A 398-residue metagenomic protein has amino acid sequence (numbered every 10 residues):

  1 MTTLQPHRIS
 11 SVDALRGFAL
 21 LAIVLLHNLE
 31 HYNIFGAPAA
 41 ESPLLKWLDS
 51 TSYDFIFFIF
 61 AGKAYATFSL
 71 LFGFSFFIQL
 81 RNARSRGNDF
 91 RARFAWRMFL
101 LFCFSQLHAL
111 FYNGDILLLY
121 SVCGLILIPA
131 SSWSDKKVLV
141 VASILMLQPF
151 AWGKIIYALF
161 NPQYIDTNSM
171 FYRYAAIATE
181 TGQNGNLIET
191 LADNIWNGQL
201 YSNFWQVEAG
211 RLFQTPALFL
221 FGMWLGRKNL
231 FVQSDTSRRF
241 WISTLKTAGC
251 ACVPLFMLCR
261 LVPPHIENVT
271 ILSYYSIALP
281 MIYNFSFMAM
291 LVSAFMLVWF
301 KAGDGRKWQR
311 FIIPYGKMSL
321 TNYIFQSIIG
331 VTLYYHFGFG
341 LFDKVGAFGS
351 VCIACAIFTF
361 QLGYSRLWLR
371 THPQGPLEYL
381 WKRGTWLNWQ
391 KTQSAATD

Functional and structural regions predicted by a protein language model:
T2-F72, Q79: N-terminal signal-anchor module of multipass membrane proteins
H7-L20, I242-A248, W299-I329, A347-F348 (+1 more regions): Functional transmembrane helices that form membrane-embedded active or gating regions
L44-F58, L187-F204, E267-I277: Juxtamembrane membrane-water interface segments that cap and precede transmembrane helices
T51, R370-D398: Membrane-proximal soluble regions of multi-pass membrane proteins
A66-R81, L118-P129, G210-Q233, Y283-G303: Specific transmembrane alpha-helix
N88-D89, I128-V141, W224-K246: Solvent-exposed interhelical
I144-M223: Long hydrophobic alpha-helical segments that form multi-pass transmembrane helix bundles in integral membrane proteins
T215, E267, I271-R370: Alpha-helical transmembrane segments of multi-pass integral membrane proteins
